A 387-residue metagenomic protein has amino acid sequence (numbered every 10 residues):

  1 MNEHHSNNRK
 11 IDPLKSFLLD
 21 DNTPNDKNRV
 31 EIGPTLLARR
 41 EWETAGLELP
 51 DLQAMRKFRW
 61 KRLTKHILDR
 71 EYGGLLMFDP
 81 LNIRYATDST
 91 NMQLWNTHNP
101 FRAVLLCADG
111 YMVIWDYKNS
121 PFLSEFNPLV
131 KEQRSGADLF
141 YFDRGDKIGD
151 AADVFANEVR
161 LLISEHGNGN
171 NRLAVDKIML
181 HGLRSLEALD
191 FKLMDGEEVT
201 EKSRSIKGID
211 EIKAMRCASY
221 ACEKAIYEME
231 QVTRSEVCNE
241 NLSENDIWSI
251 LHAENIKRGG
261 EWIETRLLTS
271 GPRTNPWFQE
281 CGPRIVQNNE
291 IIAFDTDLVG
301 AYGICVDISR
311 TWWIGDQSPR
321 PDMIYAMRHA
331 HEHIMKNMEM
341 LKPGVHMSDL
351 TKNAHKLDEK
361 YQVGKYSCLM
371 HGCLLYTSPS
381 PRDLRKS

Functional and structural regions predicted by a protein language model:
M1-S378, R382: Active-site neighborhoods and metal-handling regions in enzymes and metal-associated proteins
